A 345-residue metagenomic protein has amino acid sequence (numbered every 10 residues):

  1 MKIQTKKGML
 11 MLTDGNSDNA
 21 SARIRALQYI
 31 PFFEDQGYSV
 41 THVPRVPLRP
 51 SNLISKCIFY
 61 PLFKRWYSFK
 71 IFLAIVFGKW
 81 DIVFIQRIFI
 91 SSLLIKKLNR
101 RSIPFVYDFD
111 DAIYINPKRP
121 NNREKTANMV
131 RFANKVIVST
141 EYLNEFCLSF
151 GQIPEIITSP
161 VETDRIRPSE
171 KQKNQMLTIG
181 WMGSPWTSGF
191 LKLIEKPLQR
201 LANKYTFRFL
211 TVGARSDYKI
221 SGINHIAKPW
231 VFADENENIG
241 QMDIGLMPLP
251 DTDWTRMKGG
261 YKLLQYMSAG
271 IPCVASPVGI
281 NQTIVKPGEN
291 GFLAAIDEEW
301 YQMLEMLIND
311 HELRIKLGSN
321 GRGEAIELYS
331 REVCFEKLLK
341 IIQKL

Functional and structural regions predicted by a protein language model:
K2-K7, D164-T178, K316, K344: Nucleotide-sugar donor-binding and catalytic loop/hinge architecture of NDP-sugar-dependent glycosyltransferases
D14-D18, R23, V83-S102, L191: An aromatic- and histidine-rich active-site surface loop
S17-F32, Q36, T163-R165, Q172-Q241: Conserved catalytic-core segment of nucleotide-activated headgroup transferases in glycan assembly
F69-G78, S92-R101, Y107, D111-V136: Membrane-proximal helix-turn-helix segments that form the acceptor-binding/catalytic region of lipid-linked
I113-Y114, R131-R167: Donor nucleotide-sugar binding/catalytic pocket of nucleotide-sugar-dependent glycosyltransferases
G189, I226, A233, E237-S268 (+1 more regions): Nucleotide-sugar-dependent
P287-E298, M306-E312: Conserved acidic donor-binding segment of nucleotide-sugar-dependent glycosyltransferases
M306, L313-L328, C334-K340: A short, well-ordered alpha-helix in the C-terminal region of glycosyltransferases
